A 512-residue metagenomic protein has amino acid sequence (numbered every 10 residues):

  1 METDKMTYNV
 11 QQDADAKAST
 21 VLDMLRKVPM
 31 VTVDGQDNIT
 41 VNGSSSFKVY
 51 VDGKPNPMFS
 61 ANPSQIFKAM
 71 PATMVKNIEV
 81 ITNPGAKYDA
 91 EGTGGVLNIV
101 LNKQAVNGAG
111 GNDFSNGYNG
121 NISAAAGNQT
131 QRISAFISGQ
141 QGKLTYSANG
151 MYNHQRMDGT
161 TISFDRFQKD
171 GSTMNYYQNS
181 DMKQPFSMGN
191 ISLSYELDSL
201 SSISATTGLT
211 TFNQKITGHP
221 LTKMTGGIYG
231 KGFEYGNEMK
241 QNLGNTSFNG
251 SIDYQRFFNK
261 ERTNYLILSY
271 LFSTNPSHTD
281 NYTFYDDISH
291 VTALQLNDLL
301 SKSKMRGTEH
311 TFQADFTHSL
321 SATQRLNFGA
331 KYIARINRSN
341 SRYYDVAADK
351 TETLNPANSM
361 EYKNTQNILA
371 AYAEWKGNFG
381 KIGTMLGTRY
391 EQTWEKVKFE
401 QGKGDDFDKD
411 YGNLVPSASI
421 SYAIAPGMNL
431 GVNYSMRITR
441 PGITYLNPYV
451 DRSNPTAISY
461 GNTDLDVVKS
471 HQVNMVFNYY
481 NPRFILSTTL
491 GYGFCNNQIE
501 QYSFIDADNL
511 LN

Functional and structural regions predicted by a protein language model:
M1, V21-M24, P63-Q65, V80 (+1 more regions): N-terminal periplasmic accessory domains that precede and gate Gram-negative outer-membrane beta-barrel machines
M6, Q12, V106-S138: Short strand-turn segments of transmembrane beta-barrel domains in outer membranes, especially the first one or two
D13, V21, K27, P55-T82: Short acidic/polar hinge/loop motifs at secondary-structure boundaries that mediate gating or recognition
L22-F59: Extracytoplasmic beta-strand/coil segments of soluble accessory domains associated with Gram-negative outer-membrane
V100-N119, M157-D165, N175-Y176, F186-S192 (+8 more regions): Surface-exposed extracellular loop regions of Gram-negative outer-membrane beta-barrel proteins
Q129-R156, G171-G218, T246-G250, A418: Transmembrane beta-barrel wall of Gram-negative outer-membrane proteins
N190-E196, L200-F212, N237-K398, A423 (+1 more regions): Face-selective signature of the C-terminal outer-membrane beta-barrel domain
M360-Q366, I438-S487, F494, N512: Outer-membrane beta-barrel signature, preferentially recognizing the C-terminal barrel domain of Gram-negative
